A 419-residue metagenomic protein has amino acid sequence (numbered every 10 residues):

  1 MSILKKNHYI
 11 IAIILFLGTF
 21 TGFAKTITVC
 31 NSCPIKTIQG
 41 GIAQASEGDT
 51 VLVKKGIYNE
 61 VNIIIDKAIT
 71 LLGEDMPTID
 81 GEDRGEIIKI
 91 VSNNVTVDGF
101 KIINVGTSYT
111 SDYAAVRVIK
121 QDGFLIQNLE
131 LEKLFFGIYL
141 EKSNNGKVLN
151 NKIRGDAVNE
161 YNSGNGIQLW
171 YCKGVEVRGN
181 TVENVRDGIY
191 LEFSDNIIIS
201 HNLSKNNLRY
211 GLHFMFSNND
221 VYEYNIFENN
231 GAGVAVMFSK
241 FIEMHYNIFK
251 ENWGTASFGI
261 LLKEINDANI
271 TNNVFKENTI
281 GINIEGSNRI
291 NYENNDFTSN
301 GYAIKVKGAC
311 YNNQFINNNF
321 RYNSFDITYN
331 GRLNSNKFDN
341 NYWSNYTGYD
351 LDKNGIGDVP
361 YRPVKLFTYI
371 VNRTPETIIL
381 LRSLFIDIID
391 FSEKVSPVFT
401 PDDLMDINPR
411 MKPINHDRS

Functional and structural regions predicted by a protein language model:
T26-N59: Acidic Gly/Asp/Thr-rich repetitive segments characteristic of extracellular carbohydrate-active and adhesion proteins
Y58-T70, I79-G123, F136-S143, L169: Extracellular beta-strand-rich solenoid/capping regions of secreted or surface-exposed proteins that bind or remodel
G81-K89, Y109-V118, K133-L140, E160-Y171 (+7 more regions): Extracellular beta-strand/beta-solenoid scaffold signature
I138-M244, F249: Solenoidal tandem-repeat scaffolds enriched in leucines and small polar residues
Y210-Y302: Eukaryotic tandem repeat interaction scaffolds
W253-G259, E277, I290, N294-S419: Functionally critical loop-and-helix segments that line ligand-binding/catalytic clefts of soluble enzyme domains
